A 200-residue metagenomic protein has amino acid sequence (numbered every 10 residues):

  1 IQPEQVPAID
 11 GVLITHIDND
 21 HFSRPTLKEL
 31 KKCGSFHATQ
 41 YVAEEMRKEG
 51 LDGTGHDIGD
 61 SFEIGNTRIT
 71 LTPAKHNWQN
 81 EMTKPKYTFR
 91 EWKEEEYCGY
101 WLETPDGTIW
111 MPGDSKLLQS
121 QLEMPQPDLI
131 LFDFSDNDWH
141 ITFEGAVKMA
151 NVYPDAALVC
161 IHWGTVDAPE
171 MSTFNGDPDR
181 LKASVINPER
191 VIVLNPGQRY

Functional and structural regions predicted by a protein language model:
I1-A38, A43-E44, T54, P125-L131: Active-site metal-binding motif and surrounding structural segment of the metallo-beta-lactamase
I1-P7, G55-M124, N195-Y200: Core dinuclear metal-dependent hydrolase active-site scaffold
D10-G11, S35, T67, G107-I109 (+2 more regions): Structural motif
I17, P73, S135: Short glycine-/small-residue-rich Rossmann-like dinucleotide-binding loops
S23-C33, K48, P169-D179: Metal-dependent catalytic neighborhoods of phosphoester/phosphodiester hydrolases
S35, D52-T54, R68, A157 (+1 more regions): Conserved beta-strand segments of alpha/beta enzyme cores
Y41, K116-Y200: Cap/insert and terminal regions of metallo-dependent hydrolase folds
E45-L51, I64-I69, N80-M82, W139-E144: Short, charged, surface-exposed secondary-structure boundary motifs
